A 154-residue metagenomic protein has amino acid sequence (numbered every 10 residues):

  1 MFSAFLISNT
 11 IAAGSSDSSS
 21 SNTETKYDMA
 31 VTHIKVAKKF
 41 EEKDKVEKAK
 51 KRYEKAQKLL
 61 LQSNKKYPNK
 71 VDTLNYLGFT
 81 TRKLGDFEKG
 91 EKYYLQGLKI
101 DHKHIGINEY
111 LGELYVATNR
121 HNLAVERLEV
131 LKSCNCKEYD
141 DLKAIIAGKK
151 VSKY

Functional and structural regions predicted by a protein language model:
S15-E24, V125-Y154: Terminal, low-structured helical/coil segments at or just beyond the last alpha-helical repeat
K66, I100, L131-C134: Structural marker of alpha-solenoid helical repeat scaffolds
